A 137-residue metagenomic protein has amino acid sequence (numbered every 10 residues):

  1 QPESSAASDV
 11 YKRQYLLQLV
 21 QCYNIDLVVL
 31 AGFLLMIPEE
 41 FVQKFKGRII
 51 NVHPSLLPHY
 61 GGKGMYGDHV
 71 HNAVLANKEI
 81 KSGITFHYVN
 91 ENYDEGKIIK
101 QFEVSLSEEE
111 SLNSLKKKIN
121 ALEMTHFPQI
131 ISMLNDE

Functional and structural regions predicted by a protein language model:
Q1-A7, Y11: Single conserved hydrophobic/aromatic residue that forms the stacking wall/gate of nucleotide- or nucleobase-binding
A6, C22-N24, K44: Alpha-helix C-terminal capping/helix-to-coil transition sites in glycosyltransferase folds
D9-R13, I119-N120: Charged, low-complexity, helix-prone segments enriched in Lys/Glu/Asp/Gln
Q14-Y23: Short, well-structured alpha-helical segments in soluble
L27, A31-E137: Donor/substrate-binding cores of folate-linked one-carbon enzymes
